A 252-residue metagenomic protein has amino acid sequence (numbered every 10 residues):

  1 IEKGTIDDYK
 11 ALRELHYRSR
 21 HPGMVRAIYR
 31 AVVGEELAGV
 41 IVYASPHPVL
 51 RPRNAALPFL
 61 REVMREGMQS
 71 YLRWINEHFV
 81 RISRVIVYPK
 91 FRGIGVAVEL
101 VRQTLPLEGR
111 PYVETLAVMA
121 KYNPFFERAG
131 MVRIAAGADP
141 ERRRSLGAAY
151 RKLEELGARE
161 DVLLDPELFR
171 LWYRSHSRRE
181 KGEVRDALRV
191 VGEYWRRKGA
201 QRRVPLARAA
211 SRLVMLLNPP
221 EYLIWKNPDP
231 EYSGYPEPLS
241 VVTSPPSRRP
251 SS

Functional and structural regions predicted by a protein language model:
I1-R81, L105-S252: Terminal substrate-recognition subdomain of acyl/acetyltransferases
V87-P106: Conserved acetyl-CoA-binding loop-helix of GNAT-fold acetyltransferases
